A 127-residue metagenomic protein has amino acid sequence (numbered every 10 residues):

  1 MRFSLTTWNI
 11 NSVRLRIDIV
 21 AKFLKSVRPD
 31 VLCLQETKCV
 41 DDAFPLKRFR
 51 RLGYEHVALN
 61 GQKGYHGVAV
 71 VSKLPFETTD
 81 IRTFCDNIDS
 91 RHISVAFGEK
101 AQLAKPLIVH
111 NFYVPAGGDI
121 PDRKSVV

Functional and structural regions predicted by a protein language model:
M1-L52, A58, V68: N-terminal, active-site-proximal structural segment of metallo-dependent hydrolase catalytic domains
T37-V40, F44-D119: Structured beta-strand-rich core segments of catalytic domains in phosphoester-bond hydrolases
D122: An anionic oxygen-ligand recognition environment, strongly enriched in 2H phosphoesterase
V126-V127: Conserved small/polar residues in nucleotide/adenosyl-binding loops
